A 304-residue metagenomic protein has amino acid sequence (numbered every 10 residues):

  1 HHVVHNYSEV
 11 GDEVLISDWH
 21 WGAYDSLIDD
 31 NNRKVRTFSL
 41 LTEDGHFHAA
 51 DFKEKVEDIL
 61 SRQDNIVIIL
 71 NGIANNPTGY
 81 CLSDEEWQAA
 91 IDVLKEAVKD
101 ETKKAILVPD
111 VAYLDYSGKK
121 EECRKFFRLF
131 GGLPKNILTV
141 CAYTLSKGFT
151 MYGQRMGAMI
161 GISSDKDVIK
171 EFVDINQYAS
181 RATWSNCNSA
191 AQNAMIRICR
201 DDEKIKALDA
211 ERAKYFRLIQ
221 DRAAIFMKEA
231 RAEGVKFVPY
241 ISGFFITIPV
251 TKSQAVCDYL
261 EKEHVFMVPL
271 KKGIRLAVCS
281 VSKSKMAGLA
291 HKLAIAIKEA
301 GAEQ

Functional and structural regions predicted by a protein language model:
H1-Q304: PLP-dependent class I/II
